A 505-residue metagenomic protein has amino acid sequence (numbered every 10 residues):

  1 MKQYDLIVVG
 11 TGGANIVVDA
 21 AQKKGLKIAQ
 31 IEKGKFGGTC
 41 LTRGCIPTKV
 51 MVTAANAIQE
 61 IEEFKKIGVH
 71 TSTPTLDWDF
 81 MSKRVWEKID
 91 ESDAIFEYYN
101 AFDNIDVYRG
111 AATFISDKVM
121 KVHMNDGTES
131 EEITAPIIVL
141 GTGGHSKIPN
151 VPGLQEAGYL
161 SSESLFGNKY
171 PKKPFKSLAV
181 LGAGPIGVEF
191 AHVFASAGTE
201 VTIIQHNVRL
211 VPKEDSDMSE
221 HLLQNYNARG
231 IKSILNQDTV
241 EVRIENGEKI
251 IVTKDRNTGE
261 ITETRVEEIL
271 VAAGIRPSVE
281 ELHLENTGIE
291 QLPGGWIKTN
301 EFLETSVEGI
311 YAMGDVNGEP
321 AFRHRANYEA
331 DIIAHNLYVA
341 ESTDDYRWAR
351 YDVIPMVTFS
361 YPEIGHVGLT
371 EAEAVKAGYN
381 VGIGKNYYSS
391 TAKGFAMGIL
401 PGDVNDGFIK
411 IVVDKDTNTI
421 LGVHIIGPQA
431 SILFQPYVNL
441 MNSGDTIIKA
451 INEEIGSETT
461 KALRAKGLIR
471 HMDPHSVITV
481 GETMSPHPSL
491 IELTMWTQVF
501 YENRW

Functional and structural regions predicted by a protein language model:
K2-Y4, D19-L26, I31-F175, N207-V211 (+8 more regions): Glycine-rich flavin
I7-N15, D19-G34, I46, V50-A57 (+2 more regions): Flexible, glycine-rich terminal cap/loop adjacent to redox cofactors in electron-transfer oxidoreductases
I7-V9, A112, M120, E132-G143 (+6 more regions): Short hydrophobic core segments
V8-I16, K35-F36, H145-S146, P185 (+3 more regions): Residue-level detector of alpha-helix initiation sites
G13-A20, Y159, I186-F190, V279: Short glycine/serine/threonine-rich phosphate/pyrophosphate-binding segments that cradle anionic phosphate groups
C45, T142-E200, I204, K232 (+2 more regions): Glycine-rich dinucleotide-binding loop and its adjacent helix/turn
S72, D106-R109, T113-D126, A197-E301 (+3 more regions): A Rossmann-like FAD-binding core segment of flavoenzymes
Q155-P174, E263-T264, E268-T343, P436-N439 (+2 more regions): FAD-site-proximal beta/loop scaffold in flavoenzymes
